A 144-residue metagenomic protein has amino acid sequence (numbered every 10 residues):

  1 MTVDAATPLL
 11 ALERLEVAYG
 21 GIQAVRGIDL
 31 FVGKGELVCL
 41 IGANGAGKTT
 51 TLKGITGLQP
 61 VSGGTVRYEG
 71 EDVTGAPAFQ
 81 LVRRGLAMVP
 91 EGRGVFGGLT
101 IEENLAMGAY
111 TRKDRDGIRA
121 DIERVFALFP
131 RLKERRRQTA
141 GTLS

Functional and structural regions predicted by a protein language model:
G20, V38, A76, I101-A120 (+1 more regions): ABC-type ATPase nucleotide-binding domains, specifically the catalytic core motifs of the NBD
V38-C39, M88: Short beta-strand immediately N-terminal to the Walker A/P-loop
I41-A43: The feature captures the beta-strand-to-loop junction immediately N-terminal to the Walker
T56: Helix-to-loop junction immediately C-terminal to a conserved catalytic motif
G64-E71, R84, I118-I122: Conserved ABC transporter NBD signature motif
Q138-S144: Conserved ABC ATPase signature
